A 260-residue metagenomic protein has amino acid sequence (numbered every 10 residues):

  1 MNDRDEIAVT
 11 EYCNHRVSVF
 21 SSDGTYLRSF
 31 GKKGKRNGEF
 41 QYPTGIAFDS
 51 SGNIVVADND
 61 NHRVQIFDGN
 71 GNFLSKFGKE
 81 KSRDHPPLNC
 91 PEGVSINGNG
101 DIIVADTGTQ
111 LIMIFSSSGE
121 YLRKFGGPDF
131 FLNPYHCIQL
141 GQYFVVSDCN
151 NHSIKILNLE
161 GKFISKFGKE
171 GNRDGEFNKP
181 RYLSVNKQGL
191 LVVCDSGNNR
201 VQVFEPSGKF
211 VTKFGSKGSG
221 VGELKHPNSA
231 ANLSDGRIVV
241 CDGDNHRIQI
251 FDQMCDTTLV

Functional and structural regions predicted by a protein language model:
M1-V260: Eukaryotic scaffold repeat domains enriched in small/polar residues
